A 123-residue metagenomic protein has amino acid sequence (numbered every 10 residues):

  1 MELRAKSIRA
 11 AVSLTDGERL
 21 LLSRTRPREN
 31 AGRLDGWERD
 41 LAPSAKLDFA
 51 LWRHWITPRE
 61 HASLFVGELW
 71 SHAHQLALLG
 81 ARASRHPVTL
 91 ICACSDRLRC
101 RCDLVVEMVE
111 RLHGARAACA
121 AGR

Functional and structural regions predicted by a protein language model:
M1-R123: Residues lining hydrophobic/aromatic ligand-binding pockets adjacent to catalytic sites
